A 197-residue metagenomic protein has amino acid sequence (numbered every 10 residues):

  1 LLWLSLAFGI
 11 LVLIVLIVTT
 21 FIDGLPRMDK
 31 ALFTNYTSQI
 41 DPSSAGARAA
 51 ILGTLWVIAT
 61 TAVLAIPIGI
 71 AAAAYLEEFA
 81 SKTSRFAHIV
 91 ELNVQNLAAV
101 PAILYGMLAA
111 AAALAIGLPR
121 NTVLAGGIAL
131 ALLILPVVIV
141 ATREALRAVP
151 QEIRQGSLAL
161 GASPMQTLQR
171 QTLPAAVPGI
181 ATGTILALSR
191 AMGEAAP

Functional and structural regions predicted by a protein language model:
L1-L4, V18-T61, T83: Periplasmic/extracellular loop-to-transmembrane helix junction in inner-membrane transport proteins
W3, A50, T54, L92-Q95 (+3 more regions): Residue-level signal for discrete positions within transmembrane alpha-helices of multi-pass small-molecule
I14, V18-F21, R27, G69 (+4 more regions): Alpha-helical transmembrane segments of polytopic integral membrane proteins, especially the permease/helical cores
L52, W56-L64, I68, A72 (+2 more regions): Hydrophobic alpha-helical transmembrane segments of multipass integral membrane proteins, especially permease/channel
A62, A141, P164-P197: Transmembrane alpha-helices
I68-A109, V140-A141: Cytoplasmic-entry segments and transmembrane alpha-helices of multi-pass inner-membrane transporters
A80-A87, E91, P150-T182: Amphipathic cytosolic juxtamembrane alpha-helices at the membrane-cytosol interface of multi-pass membrane transporters
Q95-L132: Generic hydrophobic transmembrane alpha-helix motif, especially the helices
